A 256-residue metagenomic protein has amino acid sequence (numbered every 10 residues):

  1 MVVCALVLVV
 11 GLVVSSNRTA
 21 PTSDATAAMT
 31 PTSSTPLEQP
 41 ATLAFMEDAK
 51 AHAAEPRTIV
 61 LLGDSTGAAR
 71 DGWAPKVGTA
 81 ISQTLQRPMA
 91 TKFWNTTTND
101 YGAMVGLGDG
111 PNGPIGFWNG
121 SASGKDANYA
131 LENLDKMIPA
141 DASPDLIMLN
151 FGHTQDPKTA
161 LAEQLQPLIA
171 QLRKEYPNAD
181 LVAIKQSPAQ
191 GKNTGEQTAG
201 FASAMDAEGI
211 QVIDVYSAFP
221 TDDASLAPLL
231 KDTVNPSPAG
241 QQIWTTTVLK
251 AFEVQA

Functional and structural regions predicted by a protein language model:
M1-L61, T66-G72, S82-N99, L249-A256: N-terminal secretory targeting modules
P40-D48, Y101-V105, A127-P139, A162-Q171 (+1 more regions): Alpha-helical scaffolding within the catalytic cores of extracellular/periplasmic polymer-degrading hydrolases
A54-L62, T66-K158: Conserved SGNH/GDSL esterase-like catalytic core that processes O-acyl groups on lipids and polysaccharides
A69-D71, A127, Q155-L161, Q190-E196 (+1 more regions): Extracytoplasmic/secreted cell-surface and envelope-processing proteins
P75, T79, E132, E163-A170 (+6 more regions): Solvent-exposed, polar/charged alpha-helical surfaces in well-ordered, non-transmembrane soluble domains, broadly
G78-Q86, D135, P139-A142, G152 (+4 more regions): Sec-exported extracytoplasmic/periplasmic mature domains
M148-T154, L165-G200: Active-site segments of SGNH/GDSL-like serine hydrolases that catalyze O-acetyl group transfer/hydrolysis on lipids
S187-A256: Catalytic His-Asp segment of secreted/periplasmic serine-dependent ester chemistry enzymes
